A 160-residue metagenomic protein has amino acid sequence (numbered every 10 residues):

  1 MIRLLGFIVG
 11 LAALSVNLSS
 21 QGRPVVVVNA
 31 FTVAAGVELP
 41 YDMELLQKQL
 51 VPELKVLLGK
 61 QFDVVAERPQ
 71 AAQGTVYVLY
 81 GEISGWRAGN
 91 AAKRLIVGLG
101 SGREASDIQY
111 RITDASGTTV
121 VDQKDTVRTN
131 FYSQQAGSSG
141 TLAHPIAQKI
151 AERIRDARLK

Functional and structural regions predicted by a protein language model:
L4-G59, D63, D122-V127, A151-K160: A structural "domain/chain start" motif
V26-V28, L54, L79, Y110-I112 (+2 more regions): Hydrophobic beta-strand residues in large extracellular and virion-surface proteins
A34-D42, R94, N130-S138: Short coil/turn segments at secondary-structure junctions
K60-A72: Short, well-structured beta-strand/strand-turn elements
P69-V120, N130-S133: Surface-exposed short loop/turn segments
G100-A105, T113-L159: Short secondary-structure boundary motifs at beta->alpha junctions and helix caps
